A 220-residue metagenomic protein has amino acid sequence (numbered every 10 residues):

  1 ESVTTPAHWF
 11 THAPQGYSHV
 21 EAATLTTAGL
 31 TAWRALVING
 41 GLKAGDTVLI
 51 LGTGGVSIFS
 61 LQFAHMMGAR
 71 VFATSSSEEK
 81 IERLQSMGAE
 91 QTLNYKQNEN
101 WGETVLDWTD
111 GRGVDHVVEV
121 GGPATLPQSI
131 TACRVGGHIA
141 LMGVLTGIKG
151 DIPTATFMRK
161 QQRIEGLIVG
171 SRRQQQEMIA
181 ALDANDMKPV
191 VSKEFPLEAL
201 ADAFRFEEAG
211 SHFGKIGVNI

Functional and structural regions predicted by a protein language model:
E1-L51, S86: NAD(P)H dinucleotide-binding glycine-rich loop of Rossmann-like/cofactor-binding domains, especially the beta1-alpha1
G41, Q128-C133: Conserved helix-to-beta-strand junction in the class I
K43, T109-D110, R134: Short conserved AdoMet
T47-T53, H65-Q128: Adenosine-nucleotide cofactor-binding segment
S57-I58: N-terminal Rossmann-fold NAD(P) dinucleotide-binding loop
S77, L145, G170: Residues in the short beta-alpha loop(s) of Rossmann-like NAD(P)-binding domains
P127-I130, R172-I220: C-terminal hydrophobic helical "lid"/dimerization subdomain of Rossmann-like NAD(P)H-dependent oxidoreductases
V135-M142, D151-K193: Rossmann-fold dehydrogenase core element
